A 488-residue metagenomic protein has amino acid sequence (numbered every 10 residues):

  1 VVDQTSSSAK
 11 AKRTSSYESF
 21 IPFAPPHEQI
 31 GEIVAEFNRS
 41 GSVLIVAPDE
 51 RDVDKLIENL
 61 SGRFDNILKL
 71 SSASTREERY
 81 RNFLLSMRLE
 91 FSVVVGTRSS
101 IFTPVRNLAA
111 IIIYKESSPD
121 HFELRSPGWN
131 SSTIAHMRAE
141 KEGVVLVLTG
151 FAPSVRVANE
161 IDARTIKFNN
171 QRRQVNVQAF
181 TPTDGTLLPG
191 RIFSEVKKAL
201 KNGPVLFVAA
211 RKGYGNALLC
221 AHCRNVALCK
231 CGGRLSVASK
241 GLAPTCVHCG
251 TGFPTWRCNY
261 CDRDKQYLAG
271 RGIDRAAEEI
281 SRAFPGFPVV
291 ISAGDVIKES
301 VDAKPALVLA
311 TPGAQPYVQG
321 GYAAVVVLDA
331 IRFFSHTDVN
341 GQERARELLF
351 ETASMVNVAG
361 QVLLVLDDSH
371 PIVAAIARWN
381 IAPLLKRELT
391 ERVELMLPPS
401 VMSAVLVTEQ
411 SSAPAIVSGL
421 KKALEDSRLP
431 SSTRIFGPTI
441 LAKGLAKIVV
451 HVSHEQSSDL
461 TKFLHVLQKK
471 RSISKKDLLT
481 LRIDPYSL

Functional and structural regions predicted by a protein language model:
V1, L200-P285: Cys/His-rich short segments
V2-E32, R138, V145-A221, M402-V405 (+1 more regions): Conserved interdomain linker/interface between the two RecA-like ATPase lobes of SF2 helicase motors
T5-P25, Q171-D184, F284, V296-Q342 (+1 more regions): Accessory helical-bundle/CTD segments and flexible terminal tails appended to RecA-like ATPase motors
F37, G41-D49, K69-L70, P204-A210 (+1 more regions): Conserved RecA-like ASCE P-loop NTPase motor core of nucleic-acid helicases/translocases
N59-F64, K69-V94, S100-V105, A283-G321: Conserved motor-coupling elements within RecA-like helicase/translocase cores
S71-R76, S118-G128, T181-G185, K265-A269 (+1 more regions): Flexible beta-alpha connector loops of hexameric P-loop NTPases
L89, S99-V147, G321-H336: SF2 helicase catalytic motif II
S118-Q174, P189-S194, R344-K386: Post-DEXD/H (motif II) to motif III coupling segment of the RecA-like Helicase ATP-binding lobe
